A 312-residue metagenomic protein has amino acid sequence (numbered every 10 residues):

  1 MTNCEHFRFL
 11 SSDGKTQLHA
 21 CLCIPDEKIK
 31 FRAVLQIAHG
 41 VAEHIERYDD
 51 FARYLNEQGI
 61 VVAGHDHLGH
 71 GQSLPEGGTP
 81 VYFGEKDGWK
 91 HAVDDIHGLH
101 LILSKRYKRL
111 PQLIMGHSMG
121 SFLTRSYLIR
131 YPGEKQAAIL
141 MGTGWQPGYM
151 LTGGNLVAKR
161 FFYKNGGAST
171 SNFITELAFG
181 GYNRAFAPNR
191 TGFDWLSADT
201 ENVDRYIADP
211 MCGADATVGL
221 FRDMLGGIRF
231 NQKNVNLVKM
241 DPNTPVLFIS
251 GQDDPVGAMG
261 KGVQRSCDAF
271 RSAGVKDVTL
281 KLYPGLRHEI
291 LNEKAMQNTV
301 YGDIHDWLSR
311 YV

Functional and structural regions predicted by a protein language model:
M1-E27: N-terminal cap/lid segment of alpha/beta-hydrolase-fold proteins
R32-L35, H39-E43, S118, Q252-D253: Active-site glycine-rich loops that stabilize anionic/oxyanionic intermediates across multiple enzyme folds
R47-G78: Conserved alpha/beta-hydrolase
G84-S104: Alpha/beta-hydrolase active-site loop
R106-S118: Alpha/beta-hydrolase fold nucleophile elbow
T124-M211: Alpha/beta-hydrolase-fold enzymes
F248-S250: Short beta-strand/loop motif that positions the catalytic acidic residue of the alpha/beta-hydrolase fold
R271-A273, D277-V312: Catalytic active-site module of serine/aspartate enzymes centered on a nucleophile-bearing elbow/loop
